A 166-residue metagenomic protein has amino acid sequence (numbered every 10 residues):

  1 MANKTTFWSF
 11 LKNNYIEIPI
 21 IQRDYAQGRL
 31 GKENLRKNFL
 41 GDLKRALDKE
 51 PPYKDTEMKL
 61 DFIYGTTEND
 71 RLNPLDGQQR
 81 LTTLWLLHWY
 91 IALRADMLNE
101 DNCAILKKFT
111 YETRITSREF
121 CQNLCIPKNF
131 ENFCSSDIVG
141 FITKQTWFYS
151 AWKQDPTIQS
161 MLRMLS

Functional and structural regions predicted by a protein language model:
M1-S166: Glycine- and hydrophobic-rich flexible loops that cap the catalytic core of alpha/beta enzyme folds
